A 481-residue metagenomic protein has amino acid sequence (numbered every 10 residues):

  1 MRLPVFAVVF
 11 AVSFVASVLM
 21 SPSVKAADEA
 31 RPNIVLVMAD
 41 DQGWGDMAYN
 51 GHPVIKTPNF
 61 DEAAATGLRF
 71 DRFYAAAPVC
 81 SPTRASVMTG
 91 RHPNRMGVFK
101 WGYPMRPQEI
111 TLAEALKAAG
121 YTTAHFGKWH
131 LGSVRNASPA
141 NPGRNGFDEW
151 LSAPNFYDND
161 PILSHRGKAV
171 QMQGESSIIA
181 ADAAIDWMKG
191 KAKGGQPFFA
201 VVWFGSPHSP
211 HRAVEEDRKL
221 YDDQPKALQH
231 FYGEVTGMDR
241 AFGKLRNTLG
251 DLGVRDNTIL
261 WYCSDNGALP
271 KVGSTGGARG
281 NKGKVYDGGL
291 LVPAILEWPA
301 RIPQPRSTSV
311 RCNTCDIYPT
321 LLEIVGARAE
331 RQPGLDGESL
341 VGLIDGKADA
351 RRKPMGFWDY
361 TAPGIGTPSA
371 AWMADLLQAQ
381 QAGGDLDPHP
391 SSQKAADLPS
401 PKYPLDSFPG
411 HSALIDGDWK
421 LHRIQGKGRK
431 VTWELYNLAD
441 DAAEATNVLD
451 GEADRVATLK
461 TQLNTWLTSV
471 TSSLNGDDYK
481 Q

Functional and structural regions predicted by a protein language model:
L3, V8-V12, P22-K427, V431-E434 (+1 more regions): Formylglycine-dependent sulfatase
A16-L19: Short linear/disordered segments characteristic of secreted peptide precursors and small low-complexity proteins
